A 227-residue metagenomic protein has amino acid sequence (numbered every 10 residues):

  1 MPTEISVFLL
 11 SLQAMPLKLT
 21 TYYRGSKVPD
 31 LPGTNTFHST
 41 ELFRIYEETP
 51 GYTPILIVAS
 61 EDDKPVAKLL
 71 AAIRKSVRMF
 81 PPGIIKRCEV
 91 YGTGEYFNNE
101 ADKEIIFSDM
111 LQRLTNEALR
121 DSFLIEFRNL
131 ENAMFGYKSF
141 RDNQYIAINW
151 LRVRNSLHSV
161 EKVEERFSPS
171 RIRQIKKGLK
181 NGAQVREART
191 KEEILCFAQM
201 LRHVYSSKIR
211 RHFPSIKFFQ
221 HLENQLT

Functional and structural regions predicted by a protein language model:
E4-V7, A14: Acidic, Ala/Val/Gly-enriched low-complexity intrinsically disordered segments
F8-S11, C88: Compositionally biased, intrinsically disordered low-complexity segments
S11-D62, V66-R78, L130-R154, H158 (+1 more regions): A conserved beta-strand-loop-helix scaffold within acyl/acetyltransferase catalytic domains
S76-A147: Acyl-donor binding region in acyl/amide transferases
